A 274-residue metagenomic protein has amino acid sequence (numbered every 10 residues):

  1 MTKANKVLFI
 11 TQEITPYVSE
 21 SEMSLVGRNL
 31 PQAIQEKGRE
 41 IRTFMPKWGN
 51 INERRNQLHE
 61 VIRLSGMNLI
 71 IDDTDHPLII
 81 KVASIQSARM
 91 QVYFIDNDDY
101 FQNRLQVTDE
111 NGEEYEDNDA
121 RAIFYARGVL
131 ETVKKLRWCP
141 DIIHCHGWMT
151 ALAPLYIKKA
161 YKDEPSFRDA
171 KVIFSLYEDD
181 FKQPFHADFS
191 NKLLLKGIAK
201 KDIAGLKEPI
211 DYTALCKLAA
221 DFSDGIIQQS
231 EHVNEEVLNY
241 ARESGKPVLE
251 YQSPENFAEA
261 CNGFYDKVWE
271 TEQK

Functional and structural regions predicted by a protein language model:
M1-K274: Catalytic cores of nucleotide-sugar-dependent glycosyltransferases that transfer UDP/GDP/TDP-activated
